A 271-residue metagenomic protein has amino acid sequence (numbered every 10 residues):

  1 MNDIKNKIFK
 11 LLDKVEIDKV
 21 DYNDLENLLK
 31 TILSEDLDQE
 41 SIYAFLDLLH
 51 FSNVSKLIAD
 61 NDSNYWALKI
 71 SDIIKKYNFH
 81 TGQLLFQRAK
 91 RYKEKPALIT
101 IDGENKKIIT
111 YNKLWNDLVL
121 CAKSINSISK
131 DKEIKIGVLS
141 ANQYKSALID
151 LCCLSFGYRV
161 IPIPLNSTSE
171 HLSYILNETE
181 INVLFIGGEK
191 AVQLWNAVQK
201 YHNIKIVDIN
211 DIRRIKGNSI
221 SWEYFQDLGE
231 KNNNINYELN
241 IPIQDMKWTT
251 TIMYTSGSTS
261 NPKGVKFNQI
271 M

Functional and structural regions predicted by a protein language model:
N2-Q83: Flexible, non-catalytic linker and terminal segments flanking ANL/adenylate-forming cores
S55-N61, W66-A67, L84-I109, I128: AMP-dependent adenylate-forming
K93-P96, Q226, E230-Y254, N261: Conserved pre-ATP/AMP-binding loop-to-beta segment of ANL
E94-S129, I134-L151, T168-S173, I270: Conserved AMP-binding/adenylate-forming core of the ANL superfamily
I108-N112, T250-M271: Conserved AMP-binding A3 loop
I136, C153, L184, T249 (+1 more regions): Conserved S/T- and glycine-rich ATP-binding loop of Class I adenylate-forming
D150, S167-A197: Conserved ATP-dependent adenylate/AMP-binding module captured primarily in the ANL superfamily
G157: Structured binding elements
